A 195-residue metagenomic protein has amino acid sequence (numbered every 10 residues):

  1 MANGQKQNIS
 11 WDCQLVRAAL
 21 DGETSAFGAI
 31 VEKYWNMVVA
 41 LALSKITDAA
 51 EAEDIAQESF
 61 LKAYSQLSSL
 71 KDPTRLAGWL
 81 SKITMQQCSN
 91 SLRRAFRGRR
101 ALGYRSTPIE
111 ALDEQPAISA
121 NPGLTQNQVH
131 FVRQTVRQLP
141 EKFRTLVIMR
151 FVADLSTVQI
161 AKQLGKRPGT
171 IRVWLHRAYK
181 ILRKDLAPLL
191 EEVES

Functional and structural regions predicted by a protein language model:
A2-K6, L20-A29, V39-E58, P168 (+1 more regions): Short, charged helix-capping/linker segments at alpha-helix termini
A2-N8, A18, R99-E110, T125 (+3 more regions): C-terminal edge and immediately downstream basic/flexible tail or linker adjoining helix-turn-helix-like DNA-binding
S10, R17, D21-T24, P116-I148 (+1 more regions): Amphipathic alpha-helical segment used for protein-protein interaction
L20-D21, T47-D48, F60-L76, R94-F96: Sigma70-family region 2
V31-A49, Q66, S81, V136 (+1 more regions): Amphipathic, Lys/Arg- and hydrophobic-enriched alpha-helical face
A40, D54-L61, S65, T74-Q86 (+1 more regions): Structural recognition of an alpha-helix C-terminal capping motif at a helix-to-coil junction
S68-D72, K82-Y104, T125, R177: Arg/Lys-rich amphipathic alpha helix in sigma70-family domain 2
G78, M85, S89, V132 (+4 more regions): DNA-recognition helix of helix-turn-helix
